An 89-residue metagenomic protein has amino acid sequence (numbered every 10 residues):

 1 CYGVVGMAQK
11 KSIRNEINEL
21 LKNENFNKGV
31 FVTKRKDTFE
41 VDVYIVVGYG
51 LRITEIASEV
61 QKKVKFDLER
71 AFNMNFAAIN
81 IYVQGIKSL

Functional and structural regions predicted by a protein language model:
C1-I53, S58, R70, M74-L89: Contiguous, often N-terminal, cationic amphipathic patches that form binding interfaces
